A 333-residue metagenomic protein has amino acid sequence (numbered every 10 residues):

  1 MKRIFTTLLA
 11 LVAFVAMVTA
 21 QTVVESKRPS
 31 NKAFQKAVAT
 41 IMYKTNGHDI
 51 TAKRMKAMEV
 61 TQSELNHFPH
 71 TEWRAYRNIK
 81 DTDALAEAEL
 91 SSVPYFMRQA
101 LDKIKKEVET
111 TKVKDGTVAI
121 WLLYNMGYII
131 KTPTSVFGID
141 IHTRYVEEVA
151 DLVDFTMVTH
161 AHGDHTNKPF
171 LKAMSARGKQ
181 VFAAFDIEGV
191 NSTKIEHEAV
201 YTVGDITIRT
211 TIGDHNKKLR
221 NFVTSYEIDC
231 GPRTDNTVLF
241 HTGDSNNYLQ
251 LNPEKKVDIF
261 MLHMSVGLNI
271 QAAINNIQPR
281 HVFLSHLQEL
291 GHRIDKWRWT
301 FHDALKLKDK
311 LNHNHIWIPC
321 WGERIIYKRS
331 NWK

Functional and structural regions predicted by a protein language model:
M1-Q21: Bacterial Sec-dependent N-terminal signal peptides
A20-L122, I129-E148, V153-F155, T166 (+7 more regions): Metallo-beta-lactamase
Q21-P29, K194-G204, R220, P232 (+2 more regions): Binuclear metal-ion centers of metallo-dependent hydrolases, dominated by the metallo-beta-lactamase
I130, H160, I208, D244 (+1 more regions): Divalent metal-coordination and catalytic microenvironments
H142-Y145, D214-Q278: Active-site-proximal loop/helix segments of hydrolase catalytic cores
Y145-E147, H162-T166, E188-V190, Y201 (+5 more regions): Active-site environment of divalent metal-dependent phosphoester hydrolases
V153-M157, K179, G189-I208, D258 (+1 more regions): Active-site regions of enzymes building and remodeling cell-envelope glycoconjugates
M157-A161, G178-I187, F283-Q288: Short internal beta-strands
